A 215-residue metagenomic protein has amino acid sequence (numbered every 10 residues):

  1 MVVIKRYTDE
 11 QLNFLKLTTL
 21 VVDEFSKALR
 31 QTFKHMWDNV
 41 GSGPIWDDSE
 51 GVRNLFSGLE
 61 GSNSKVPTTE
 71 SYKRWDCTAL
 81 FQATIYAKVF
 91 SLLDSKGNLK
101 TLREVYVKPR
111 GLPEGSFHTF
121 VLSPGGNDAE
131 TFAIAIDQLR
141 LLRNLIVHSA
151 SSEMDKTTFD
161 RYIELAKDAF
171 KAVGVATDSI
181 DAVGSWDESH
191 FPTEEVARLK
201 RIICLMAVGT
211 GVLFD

Functional and structural regions predicted by a protein language model:
V2-L145, S149-G209: Feature for intrinsically disordered/low-complexity regulatory segments and propeptides
